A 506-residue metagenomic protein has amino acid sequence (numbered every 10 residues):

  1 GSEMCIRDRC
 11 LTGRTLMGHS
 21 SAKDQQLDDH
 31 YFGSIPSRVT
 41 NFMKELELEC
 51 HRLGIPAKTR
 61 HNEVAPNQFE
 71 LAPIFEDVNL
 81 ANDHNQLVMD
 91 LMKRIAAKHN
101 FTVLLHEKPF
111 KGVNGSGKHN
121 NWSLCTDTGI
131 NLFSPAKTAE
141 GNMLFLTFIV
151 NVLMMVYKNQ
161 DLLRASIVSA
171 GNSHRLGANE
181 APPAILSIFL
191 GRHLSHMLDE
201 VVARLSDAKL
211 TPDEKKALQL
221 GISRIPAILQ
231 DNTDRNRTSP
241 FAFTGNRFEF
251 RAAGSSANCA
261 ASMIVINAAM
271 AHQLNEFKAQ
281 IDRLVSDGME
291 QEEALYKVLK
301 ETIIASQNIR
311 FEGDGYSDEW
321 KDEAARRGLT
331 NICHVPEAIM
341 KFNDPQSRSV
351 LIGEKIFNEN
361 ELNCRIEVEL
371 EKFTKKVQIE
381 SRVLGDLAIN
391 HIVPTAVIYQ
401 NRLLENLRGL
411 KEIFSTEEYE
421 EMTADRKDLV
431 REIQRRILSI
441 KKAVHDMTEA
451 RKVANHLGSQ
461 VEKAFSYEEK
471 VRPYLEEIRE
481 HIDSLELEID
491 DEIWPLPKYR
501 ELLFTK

Functional and structural regions predicted by a protein language model:
G1-C5: Short, small-residue-biased leader/transition segments that mark boundaries at the very start of proteins
R7-G13, N131-P135: Short, well-ordered strand-loop elements centered on a beta-strand within folded domains, enriched for acidic residues
C10-H30, R60-P73, A252: Residues forming anionic-ligand binding surfaces in small-molecule and nucleic-acid pockets of primarily soluble enzymes
T12-A22, A242-E249, E405, A450: Short, compositionally biased low-complexity segments
S21-Q25, P36-C50, P56: Active-site cores of enzymes that catalyze phosphoryl transfer or operate on phosphate-rich substrates
D29-P36, F75-N82, T138, P240 (+6 more regions): Short, charged/polar micro-motifs that form catalytic or ligand-binding hotspots
K44, C50-A65, E70-V368: Active-site capping/gating regions of soluble enzymes
L295, T302-K506: C-terminal amphipathic alpha-helical interaction region
